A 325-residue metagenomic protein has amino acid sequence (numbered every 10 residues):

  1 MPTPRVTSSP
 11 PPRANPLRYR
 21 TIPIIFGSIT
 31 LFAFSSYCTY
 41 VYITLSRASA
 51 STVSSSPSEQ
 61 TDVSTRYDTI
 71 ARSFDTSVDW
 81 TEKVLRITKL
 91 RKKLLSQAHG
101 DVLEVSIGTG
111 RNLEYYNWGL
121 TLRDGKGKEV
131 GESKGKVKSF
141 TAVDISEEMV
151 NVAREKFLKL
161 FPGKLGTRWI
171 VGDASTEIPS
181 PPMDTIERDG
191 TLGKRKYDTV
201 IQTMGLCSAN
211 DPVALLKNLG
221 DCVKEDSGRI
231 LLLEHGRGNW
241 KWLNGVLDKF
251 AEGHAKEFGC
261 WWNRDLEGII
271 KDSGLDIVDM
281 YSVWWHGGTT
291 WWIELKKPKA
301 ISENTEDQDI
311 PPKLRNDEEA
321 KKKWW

Functional and structural regions predicted by a protein language model:
T7-V63: N-terminal auxiliary segments of SAM/dcSAM-dependent transferases
C38-H99, R111-Y115, V246-D248: Conserved class I S-adenosyl-L-methionine
W80-T81, L231-W292: C-terminal alpha-helical "lid/dimerization" subdomain adjacent to the S-adenosyl-L-methionine
G100-M183: Class I SAM-dependent methyltransferase SAM/SAH-binding core
A142, I201, L232: Conserved SAM-binding loop
E187-T191, R195-P212: A short SAM/SAH-binding and catalytic strip from SAM-dependent methyltransferases
V213-G228: A short glycine-rich, Lys/Arg-flanked "PGG" loop and its adjoining helix->strand segment in the class I
V278-W325: Core SAM-dependent methyltransferase catalytic element
